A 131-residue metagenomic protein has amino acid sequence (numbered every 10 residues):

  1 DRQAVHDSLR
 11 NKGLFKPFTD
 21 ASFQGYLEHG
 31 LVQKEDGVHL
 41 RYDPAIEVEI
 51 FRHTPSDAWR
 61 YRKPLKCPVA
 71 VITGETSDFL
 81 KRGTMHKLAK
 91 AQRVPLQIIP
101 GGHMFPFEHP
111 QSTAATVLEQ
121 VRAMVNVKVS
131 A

Functional and structural regions predicted by a protein language model:
D1-E35: Helix-rich cap/lid subdomain of alpha/beta-hydrolase
S8, M104, Q120: Short alpha-helical functional segments enriched in proximate histidine and acidic residues
L14, C67-A70, N126: Generic structural signal for secondary-structure transition and capping sites
A21, L31-K90, Q97-P100: Conserved serine/cysteine hydrolase catalytic core
G101-A114: Catalytic histidine-centered segment of alpha/beta-hydrolase-like enzymes
T116-V127: C-terminal alpha-helix
S130-A131: A short, charged, Gly/Pro-tolerant segment at domain boundaries
